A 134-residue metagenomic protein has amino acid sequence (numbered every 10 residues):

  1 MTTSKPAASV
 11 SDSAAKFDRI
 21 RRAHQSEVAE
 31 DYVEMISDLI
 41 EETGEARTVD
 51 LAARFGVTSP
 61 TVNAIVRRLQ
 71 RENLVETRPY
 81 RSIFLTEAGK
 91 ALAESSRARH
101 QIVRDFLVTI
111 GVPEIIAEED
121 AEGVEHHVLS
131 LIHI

Functional and structural regions predicted by a protein language model:
M1-F17: Long, low-complexity, charged/polar intrinsically disordered regions in eukaryotic proteins
A15-V57: N-terminal helix-turn-helix DNA-binding core of bacterial DNA-binding proteins
T48-I83, E87: Canonical helix-turn-helix DNA-binding module
T58, G111-I116: Helix N-cap / loop-to-helix initiation motif
R81-H100: Basic, amphipathic "hinge/linker" alpha-helix immediately C-terminal to the N-terminal HTH DNA-binding motif
K90, R104-V108, A121-E122: Amphipathic alpha-helical segments within well-ordered protein domains
H100-I102, E118-E119: A generic alpha-helix surface/boundary motif
I132-I134: Conserved small/polar residues in nucleotide/adenosyl-binding loops
